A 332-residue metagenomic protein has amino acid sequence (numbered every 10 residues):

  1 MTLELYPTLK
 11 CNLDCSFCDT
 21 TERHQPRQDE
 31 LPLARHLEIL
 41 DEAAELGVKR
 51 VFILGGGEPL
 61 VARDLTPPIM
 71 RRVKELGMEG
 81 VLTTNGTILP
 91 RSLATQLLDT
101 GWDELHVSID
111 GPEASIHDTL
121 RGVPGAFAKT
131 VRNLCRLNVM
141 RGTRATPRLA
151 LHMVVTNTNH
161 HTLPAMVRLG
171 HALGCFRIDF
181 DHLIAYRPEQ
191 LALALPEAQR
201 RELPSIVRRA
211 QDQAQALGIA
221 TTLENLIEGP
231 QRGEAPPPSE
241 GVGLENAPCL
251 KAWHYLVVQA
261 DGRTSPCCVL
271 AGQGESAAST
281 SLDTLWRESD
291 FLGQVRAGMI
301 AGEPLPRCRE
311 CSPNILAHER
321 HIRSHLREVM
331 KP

Functional and structural regions predicted by a protein language model:
M1, T21, L244-N246, D261-P332: Flexible mid-to-C-terminal extensions adjoining Fe-S/redox cofactors in radical SAM and related proteins
M1-E104, A198-E202, H321, V329-P332: Conserved alpha-helical substructure of the radical SAM core
Y6, P26-R27, L31-A34, L76-E79 (+2 more regions): Radical SAM enzyme [4Fe-4S]-AdoMet core and its adjacent flexible, acidic and glycine-rich loops/tails across
K10, F17, P248-K251, E310: Short, cysteine/histidine-rich loop/knuckle motifs that typically chelate Zn2+
E22, G55, I109, H182 (+1 more regions): Residues that line or immediately flank small-molecule/substrate-binding pockets and catalytic motifs
H24, E45, G122, A126 (+1 more regions): Residue-level marker of structural boundaries
